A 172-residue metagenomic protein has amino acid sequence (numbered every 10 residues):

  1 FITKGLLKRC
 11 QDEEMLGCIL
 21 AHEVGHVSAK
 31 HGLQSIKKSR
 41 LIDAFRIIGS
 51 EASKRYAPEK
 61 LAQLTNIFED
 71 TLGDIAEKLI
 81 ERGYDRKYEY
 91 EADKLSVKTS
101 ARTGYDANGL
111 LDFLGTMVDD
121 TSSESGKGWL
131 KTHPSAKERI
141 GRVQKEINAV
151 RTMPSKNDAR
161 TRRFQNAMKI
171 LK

Functional and structural regions predicted by a protein language model:
F1-K172: A Zn2+-metalloprotease active-site environment signal
